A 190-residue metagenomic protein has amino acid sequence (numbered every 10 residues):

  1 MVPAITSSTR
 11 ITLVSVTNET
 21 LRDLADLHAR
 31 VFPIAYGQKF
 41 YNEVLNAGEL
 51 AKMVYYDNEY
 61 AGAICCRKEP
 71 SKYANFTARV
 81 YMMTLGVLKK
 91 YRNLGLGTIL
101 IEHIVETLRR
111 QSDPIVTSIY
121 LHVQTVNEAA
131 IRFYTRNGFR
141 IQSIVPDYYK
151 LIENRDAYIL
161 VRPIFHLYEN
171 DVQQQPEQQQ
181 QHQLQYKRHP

Functional and structural regions predicted by a protein language model:
P3-T6, N18-K90, I101-P114, P163-L167 (+1 more regions): Acetyl-CoA-dependent GNAT
T6-T12, N170: Flexible, membrane-associating and regulatory peripheral segments of lipid-active enzymes
G48, F76, N127, L151-R155: Short acidic/glycine-enriched loop/turn segments that link adjacent beta-strands
Y73-A74, I99-H103, L121-Q124, A129 (+2 more regions): Ras-like small GTPase catalytic G-domain
T84, L88-E102, D113-V116, Q124-R132 (+1 more regions): Conserved glycine-rich acetyl-CoA-binding loop
Y120-H122, T135, R140-I159: Conserved catalytic-core motifs of GNAT/GCN5-like acyltransferases
Q173-Q185: Low-complexity, intrinsically disordered transcriptional activation domains enriched in glutamine and histidine
